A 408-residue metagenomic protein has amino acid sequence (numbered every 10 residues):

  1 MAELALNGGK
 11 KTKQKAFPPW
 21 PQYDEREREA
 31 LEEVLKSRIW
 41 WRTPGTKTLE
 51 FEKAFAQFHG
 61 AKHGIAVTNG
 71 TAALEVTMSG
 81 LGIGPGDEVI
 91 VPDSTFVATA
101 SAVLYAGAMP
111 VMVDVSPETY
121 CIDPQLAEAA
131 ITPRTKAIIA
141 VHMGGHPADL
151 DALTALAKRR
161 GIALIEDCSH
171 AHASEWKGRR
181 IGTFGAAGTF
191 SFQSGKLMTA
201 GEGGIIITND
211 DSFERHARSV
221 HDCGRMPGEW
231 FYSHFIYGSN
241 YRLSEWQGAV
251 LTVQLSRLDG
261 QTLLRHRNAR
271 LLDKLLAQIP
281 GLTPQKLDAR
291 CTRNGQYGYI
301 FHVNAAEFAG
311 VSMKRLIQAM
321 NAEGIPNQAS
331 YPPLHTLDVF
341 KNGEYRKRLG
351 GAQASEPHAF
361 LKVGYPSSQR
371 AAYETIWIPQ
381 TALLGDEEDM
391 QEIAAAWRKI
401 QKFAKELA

Functional and structural regions predicted by a protein language model:
M1-W41, W377-P379: N-terminal "arm"/small-domain region of PLP-dependent enzymes with the aminotransferase-like
A30-L31, F55, A73, V89 (+15 more regions): Generic structural signal for small/hydrophobic residues in well-ordered secondary structure, especially within
I39, A171-K177, F184-G298: Active-site region of PLP-dependent enzymes
I39-E88, A102-Y105, V111-D114, R179: Phosphate-binding glycine-rich loop
S79-C168, E175: PLP-dependent aminotransferase-like
I131, T154-A163, A200, I205-C223 (+2 more regions): Basic phosphate/pyrophosphate-binding loop/patch that engages nucleotide-derived ligands
M226-W230, L271-L276, L316-W377, K405: Conserved PLP cofactor-binding pocket of PLP-dependent enzymes
K286-R290, Q296-F308, N327-E344, E374-E388: Conserved PLP-binding active-site segment of the aspartate aminotransferase-like
